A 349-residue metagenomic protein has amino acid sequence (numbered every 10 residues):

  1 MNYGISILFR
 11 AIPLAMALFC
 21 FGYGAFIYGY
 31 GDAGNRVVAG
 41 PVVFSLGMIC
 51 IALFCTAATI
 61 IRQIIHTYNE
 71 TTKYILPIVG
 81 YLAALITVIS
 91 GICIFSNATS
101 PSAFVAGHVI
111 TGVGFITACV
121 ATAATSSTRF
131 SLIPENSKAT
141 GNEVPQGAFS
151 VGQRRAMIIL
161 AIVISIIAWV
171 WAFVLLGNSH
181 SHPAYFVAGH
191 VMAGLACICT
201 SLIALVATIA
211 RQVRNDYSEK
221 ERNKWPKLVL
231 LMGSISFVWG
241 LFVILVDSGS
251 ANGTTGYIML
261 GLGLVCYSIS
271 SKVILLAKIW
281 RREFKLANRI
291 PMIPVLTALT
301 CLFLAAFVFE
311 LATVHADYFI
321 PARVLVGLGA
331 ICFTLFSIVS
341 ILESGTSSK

Functional and structural regions predicted by a protein language model:
M1-Y3, I133-K138, L342-K349: Short, charged juxtamembrane terminal tails flanking transmembrane helices
N2-S6, G147-S150, S218: Cytosolic-side membrane-entry/anchor segment at the start of a transmembrane helix
S6-G29, A39-Q63, L76-N97, F104-S131 (+6 more regions): Alpha-helical transmembrane segments and immediately adjacent membrane-interfacial amphipathic helices
I64-T71, R214-R222, I279-A287: Membrane-interface helix-boundary motifs at transmembrane edges
N69, S100, S150, H182-P183 (+1 more regions): Intrinsically disordered, low-complexity coil/linker segments enriched for acidic/polar and small residues
N136-A148: Membrane-interfacial, low-structure loops and terminal tails that flank and connect transmembrane helices in multi-pass
